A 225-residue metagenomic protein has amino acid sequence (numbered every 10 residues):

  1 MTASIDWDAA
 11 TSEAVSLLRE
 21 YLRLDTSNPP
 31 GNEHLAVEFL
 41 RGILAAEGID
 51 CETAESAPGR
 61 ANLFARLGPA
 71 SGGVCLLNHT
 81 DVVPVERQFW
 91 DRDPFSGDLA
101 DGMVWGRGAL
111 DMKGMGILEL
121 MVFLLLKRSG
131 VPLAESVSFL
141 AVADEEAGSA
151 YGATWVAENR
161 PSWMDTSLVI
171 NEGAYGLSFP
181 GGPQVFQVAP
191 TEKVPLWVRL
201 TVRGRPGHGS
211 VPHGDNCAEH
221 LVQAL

Functional and structural regions predicted by a protein language model:
T2-A109, G116, L126-E135: Acidic/His- and Gly-rich active-site-bordering loop/insert found across diverse amide/peptide-bond hydrolases
A9, L35, F39, G114 (+4 more regions): Conserved active-site and cofactor/substrate-binding residues in soluble primary-metabolism enzymes
R19, R41, I117-L124, T154-A157 (+2 more regions): Predominant activation on well-ordered alpha-helical scaffold segments within soluble catalytic domains
E38, T53-E55, E145, L177 (+1 more regions): Short Gly/Pro-enriched turn/cap motifs at secondary-structure boundaries
F64, S138, W197-T201: Beta-strand secondary-structure signal
N78-T80, D101, A143, E172-A174 (+1 more regions): Fold-independent oxyanion-binding glycine-rich loops and adjacent beta-strand/coil segments at enzyme active sites
V104, L110-Q187: Acidic/histidine-rich catalytic neighborhood of metal-dependent amide-processing enzymes
T154, P161-L225: Midchain, well-structured core segments that form catalytic/ion-binding scaffolds
